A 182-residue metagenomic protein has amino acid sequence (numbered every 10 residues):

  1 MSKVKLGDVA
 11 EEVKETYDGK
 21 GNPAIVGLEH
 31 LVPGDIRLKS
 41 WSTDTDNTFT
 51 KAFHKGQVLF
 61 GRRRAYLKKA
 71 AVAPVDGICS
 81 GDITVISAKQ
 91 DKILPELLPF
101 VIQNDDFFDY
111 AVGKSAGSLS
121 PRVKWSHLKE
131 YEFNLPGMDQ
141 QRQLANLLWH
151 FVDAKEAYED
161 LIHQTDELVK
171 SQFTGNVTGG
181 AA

Functional and structural regions predicted by a protein language model:
M1-Y17, E130-N146, H150-A182: Non-catalytic DNA-recognition/assembly elements of restriction-modification systems
G7-K55: Sequence-specific dsDNA recognition surfaces
I25, F60, R122: Short aromatic/basic micro-patch
T50, V58-Q103: A short beta-sheet element
R63, G77-T84, G117-D139: A short glycine-rich beta-alpha junction/loop motif
